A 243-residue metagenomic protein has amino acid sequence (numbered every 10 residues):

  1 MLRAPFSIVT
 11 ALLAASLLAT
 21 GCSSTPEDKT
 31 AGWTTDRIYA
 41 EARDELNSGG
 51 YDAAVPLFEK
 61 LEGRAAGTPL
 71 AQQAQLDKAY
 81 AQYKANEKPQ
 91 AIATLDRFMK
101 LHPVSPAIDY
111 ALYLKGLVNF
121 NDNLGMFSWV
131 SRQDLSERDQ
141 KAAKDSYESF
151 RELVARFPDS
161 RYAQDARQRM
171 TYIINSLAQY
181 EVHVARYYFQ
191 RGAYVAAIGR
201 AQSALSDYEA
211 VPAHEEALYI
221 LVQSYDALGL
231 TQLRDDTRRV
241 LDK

Functional and structural regions predicted by a protein language model:
L2-P5, L18-K243: Acidic, polar-rich low-complexity tracts and alpha-helical solenoid repeat scaffolds
V9-A19: Bacterial N-terminal signal peptides
